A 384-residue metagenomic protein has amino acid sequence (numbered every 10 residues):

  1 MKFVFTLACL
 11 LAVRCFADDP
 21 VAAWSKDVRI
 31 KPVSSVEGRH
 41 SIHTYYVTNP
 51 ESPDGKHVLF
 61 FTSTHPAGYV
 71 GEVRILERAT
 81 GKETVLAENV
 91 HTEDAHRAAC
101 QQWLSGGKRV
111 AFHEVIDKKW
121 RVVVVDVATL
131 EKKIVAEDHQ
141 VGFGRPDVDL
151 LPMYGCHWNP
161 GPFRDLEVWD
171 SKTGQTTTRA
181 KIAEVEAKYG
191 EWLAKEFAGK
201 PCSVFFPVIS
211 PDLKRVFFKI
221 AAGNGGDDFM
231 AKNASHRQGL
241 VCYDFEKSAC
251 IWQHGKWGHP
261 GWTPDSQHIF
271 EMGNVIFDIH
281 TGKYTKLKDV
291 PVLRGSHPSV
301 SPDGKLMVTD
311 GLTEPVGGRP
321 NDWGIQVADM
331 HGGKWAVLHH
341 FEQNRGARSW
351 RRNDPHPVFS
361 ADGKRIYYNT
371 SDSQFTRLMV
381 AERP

Functional and structural regions predicted by a protein language model:
M1-L7: Sec-dependent signal peptide recognition, specifically the positively charged N-region followed immediately by
A8-A17: Hydrophobic h-region of N-terminal signal peptides that target proteins for export in Gram-negative bacteria
D18-P384: Sequence signature of WD/YWTD-type beta-propeller architectures
